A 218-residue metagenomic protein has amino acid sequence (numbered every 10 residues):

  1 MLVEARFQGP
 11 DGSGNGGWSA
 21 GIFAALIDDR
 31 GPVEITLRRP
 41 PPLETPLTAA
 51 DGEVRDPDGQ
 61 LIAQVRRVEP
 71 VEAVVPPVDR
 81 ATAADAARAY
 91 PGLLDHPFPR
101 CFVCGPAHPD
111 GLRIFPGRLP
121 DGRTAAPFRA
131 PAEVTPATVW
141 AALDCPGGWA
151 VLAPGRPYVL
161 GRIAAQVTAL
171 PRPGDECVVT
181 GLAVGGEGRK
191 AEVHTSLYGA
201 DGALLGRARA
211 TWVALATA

Functional and structural regions predicted by a protein language model:
M1, G52-E133: Non-catalytic linker/capping segments at the edges of enzyme domains
L2, T36, P127-R129, Q166 (+1 more regions): Generic structural detector for well-ordered beta-strands
F7, D11, S19-A50, W140 (+1 more regions): Hydrophobic beta-strand-centered segment that forms part of the acyl-chain substrate-binding groove
P32, D85, R123, R162 (+3 more regions): Broad gene-expression machinery/nucleic-acid interaction feature
V33, L61-A63, G206-A208: Short beta-strand segments
Q166-A218: Accessory, usually C-terminal, subdomains that scaffold auxiliary metal cofactors
